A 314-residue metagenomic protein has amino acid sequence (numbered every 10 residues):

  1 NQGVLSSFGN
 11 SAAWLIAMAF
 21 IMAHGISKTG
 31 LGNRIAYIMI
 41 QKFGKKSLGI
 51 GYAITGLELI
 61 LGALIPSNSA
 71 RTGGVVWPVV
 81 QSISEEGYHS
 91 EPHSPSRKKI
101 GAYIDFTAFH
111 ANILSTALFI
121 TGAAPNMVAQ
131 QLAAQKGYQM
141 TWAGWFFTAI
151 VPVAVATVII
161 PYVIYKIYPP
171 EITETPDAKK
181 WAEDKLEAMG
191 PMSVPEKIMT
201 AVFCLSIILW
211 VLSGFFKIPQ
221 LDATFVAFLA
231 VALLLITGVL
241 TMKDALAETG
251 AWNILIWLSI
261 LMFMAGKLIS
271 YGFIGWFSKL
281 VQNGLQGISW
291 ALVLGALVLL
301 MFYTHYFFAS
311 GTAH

Functional and structural regions predicted by a protein language model:
N1-L15, Q135, G144-K279: Hydrophobic transmembrane alpha-helices of multi-pass small-molecule transporters
N1-P92, E248, W252-I254, L258-H314: Membrane-embedded alpha-helical segments and adjacent helix-loop junctions characteristic of multi-pass solute
L31-G32, A36-K45, A111-P125, K185-M192 (+1 more regions): Alpha-helical transmembrane segments of integral membrane proteins, especially early/N-terminal helices
M39-K45, R97-I100, T107, W181-P191 (+2 more regions): Membrane-interface segments at loop-to-transmembrane junctions
G44-G51, K98-D105, M192-M199, Q220-A223 (+2 more regions): Membrane-interface helix-boundary signature
S47-L48, Q81-I100, W142, F228-L233 (+1 more regions): Cytoplasmic juxtamembrane interface segments
I50-I54, D105-A108, I198-S206, V226-A230 (+1 more regions): Hydrophobic alpha-helical transmembrane segments of polytopic
G87-T173: Membrane-core helix-loop-helix motifs of multi-pass transport proteins
